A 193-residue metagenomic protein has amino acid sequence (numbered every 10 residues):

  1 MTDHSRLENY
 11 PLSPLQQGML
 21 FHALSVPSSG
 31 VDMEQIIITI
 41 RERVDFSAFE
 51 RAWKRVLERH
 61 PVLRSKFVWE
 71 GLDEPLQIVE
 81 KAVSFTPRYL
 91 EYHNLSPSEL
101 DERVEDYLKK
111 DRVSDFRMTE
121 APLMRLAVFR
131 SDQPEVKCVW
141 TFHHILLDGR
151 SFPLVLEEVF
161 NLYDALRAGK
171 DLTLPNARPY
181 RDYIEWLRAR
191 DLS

Functional and structural regions predicted by a protein language model:
D3-K81, T86, L95-L192: Acyl-group handoff/entry surfaces in thioester-processing enzymes
Y92: Helicase-core coupling region on the C-terminal RecA-like lobe
